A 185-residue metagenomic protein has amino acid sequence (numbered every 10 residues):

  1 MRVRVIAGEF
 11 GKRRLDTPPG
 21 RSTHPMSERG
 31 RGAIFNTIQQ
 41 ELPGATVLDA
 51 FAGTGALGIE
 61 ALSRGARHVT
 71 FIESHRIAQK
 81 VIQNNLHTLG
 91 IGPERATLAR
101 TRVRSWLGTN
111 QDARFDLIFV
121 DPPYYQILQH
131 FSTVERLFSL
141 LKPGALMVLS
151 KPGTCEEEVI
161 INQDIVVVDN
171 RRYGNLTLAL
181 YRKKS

Functional and structural regions predicted by a protein language model:
M1-S185: Class I S-adenosyl-L-methionine-dependent methyltransferase catalytic core
